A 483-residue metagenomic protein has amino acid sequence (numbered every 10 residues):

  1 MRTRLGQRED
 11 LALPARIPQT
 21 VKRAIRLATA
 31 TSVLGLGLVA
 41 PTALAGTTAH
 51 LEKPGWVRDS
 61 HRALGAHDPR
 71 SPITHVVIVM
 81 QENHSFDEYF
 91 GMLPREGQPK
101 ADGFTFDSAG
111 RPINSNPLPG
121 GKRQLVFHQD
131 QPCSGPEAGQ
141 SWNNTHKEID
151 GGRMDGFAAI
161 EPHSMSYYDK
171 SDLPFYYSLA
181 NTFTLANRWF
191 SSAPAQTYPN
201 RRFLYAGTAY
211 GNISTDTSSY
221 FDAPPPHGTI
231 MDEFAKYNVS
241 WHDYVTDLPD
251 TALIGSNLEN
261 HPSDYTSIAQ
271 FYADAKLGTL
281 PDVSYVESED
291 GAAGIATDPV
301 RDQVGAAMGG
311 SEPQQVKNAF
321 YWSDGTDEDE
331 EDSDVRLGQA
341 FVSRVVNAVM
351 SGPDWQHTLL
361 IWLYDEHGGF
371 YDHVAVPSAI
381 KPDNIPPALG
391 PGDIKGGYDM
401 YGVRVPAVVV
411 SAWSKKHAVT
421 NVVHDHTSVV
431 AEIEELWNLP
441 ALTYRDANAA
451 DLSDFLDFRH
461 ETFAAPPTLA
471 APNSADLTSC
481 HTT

Functional and structural regions predicted by a protein language model:
M1-K22: N-terminal secretory signal peptides that target proteins for export/translocation
R2, K22-R26, H75, R404: Basic side chains
L11-L13, R23-R26, D365, F370: Short amphipathic alpha-helical "recognition" segments used for binding
R16-G46: Secretory targeting and sorting signals
A45-T483: N-terminal pro-sequences and low-complexity stem/linker regions of secreted or lumenal proteins
